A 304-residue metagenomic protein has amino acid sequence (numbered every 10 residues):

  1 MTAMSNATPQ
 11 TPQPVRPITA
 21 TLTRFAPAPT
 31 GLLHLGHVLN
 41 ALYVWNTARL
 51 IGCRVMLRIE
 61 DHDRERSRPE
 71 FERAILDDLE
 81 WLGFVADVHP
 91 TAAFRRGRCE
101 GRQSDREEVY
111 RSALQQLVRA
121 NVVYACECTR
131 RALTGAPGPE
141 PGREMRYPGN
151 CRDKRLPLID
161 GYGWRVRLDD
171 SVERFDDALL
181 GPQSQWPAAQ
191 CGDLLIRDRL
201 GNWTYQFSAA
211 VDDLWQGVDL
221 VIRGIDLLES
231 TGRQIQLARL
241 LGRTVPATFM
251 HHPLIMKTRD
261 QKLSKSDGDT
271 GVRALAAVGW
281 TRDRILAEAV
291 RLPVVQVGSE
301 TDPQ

Functional and structural regions predicted by a protein language model:
M1-L32, V55, L82, S171 (+1 more regions): Non-catalytic terminal extensions that flank enzyme cores
T2-P139, I225-T244: N-terminal Rossmann-like or analogous alpha/beta NTP/dinucleotide-binding catalytic cores that position adenine
E60, T91, T129-R130, M250-H251 (+2 more regions): Proline- and acidic/polar-enriched loop/turn elements at helix boundaries
E80, L114-V122, L180-A188, G298-Q304: A short, terminal or domain-edge coil/loop segment
D87-P90, P246-F249, D283-I285, V297-E300: Short, surface-exposed acidic
R98-Q116, E140-G149, R291-Q304: Short secondary-structure transition/capping segments
Q115-R119, L214, A276, V290: Alpha-helix boundary recognition
A125, R130-S264, G271-A276, Q296-V297: Active-site cores that bind ATP or allylic diphosphates and position pyrophosphate for catalysis
